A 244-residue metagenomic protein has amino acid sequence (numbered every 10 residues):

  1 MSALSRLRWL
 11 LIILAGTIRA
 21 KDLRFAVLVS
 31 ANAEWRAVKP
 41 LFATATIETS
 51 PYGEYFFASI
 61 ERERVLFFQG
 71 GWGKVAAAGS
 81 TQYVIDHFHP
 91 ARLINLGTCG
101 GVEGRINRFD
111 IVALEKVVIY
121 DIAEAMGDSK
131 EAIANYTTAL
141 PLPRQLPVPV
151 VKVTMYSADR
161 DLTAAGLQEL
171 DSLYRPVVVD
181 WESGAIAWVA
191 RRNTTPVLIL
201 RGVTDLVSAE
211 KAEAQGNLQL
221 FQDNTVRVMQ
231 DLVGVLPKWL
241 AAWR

Functional and structural regions predicted by a protein language model:
A3-I12: Sec-dependent signal peptide recognition, specifically the positively charged N-region followed immediately by
I12-A20: Hydrophobic h-region of N-terminal signal peptides that target proteins for export in Gram-negative bacteria
D22-F25, S50-R244: Glycine-rich phosphate- or other oxyanion-binding loops that anchor nucleotides, phosphorylated ligands
L23-F42, R64: Short, conserved "active-site rim" segments that organize catalytic pockets and cofactor/ligand binding
A43-T44, V84: Short, solvent-exposed amphipathic alpha-helical segments in soluble enzyme and RNA/protein-processing domains
T46-E48: A common structural junction motif
